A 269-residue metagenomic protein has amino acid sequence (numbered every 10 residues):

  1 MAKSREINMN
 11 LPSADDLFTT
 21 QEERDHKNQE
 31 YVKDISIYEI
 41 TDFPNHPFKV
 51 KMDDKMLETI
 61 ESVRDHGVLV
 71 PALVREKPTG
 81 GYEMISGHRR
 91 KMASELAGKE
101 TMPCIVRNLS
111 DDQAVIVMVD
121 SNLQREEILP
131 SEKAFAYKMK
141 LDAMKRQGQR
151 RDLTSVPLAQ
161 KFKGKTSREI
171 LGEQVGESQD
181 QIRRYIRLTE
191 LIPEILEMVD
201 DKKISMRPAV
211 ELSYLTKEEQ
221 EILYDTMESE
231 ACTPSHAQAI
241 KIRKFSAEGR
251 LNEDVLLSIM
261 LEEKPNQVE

Functional and structural regions predicted by a protein language model:
A2-R107, Q113-E127: Short, charged/polar connector segments at secondary-structure boundaries
L17, S62, M118, N122 (+5 more regions): Residues that form generic nucleotide/phosphate-binding pockets
L57, H88, T166, I192-P193: Residue-level marker for well-ordered alpha-helical positions
G67, A72, M144-G148, P193: Structural motif corresponding to the C-terminal cap of alpha-helices
M92-E190, D200, R207, Y214: Amphipathic, charge-rich alpha-helical segments that serve as recognition/docking helices
E169-I170, V175, Q179-E269: Amphipathic alpha-helical extensions and coiled-coil-like segments
